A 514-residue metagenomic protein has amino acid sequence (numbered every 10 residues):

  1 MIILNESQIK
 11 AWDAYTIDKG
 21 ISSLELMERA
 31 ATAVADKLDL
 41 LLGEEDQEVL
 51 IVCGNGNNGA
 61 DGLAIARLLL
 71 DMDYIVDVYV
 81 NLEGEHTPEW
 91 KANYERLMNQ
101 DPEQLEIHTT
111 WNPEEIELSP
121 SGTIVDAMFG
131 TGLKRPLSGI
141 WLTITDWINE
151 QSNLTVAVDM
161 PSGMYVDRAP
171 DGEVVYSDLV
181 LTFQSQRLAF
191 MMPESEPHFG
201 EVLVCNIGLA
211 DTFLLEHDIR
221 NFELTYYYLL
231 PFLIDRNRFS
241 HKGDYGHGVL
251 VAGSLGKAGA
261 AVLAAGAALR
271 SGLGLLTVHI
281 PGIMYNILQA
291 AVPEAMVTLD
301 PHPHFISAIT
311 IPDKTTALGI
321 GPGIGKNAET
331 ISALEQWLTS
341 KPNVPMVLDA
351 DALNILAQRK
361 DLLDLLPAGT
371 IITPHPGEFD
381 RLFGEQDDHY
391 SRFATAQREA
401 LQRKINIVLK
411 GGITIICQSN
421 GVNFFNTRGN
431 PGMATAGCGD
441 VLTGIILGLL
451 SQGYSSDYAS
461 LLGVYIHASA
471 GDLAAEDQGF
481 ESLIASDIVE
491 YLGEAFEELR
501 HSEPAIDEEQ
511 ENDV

Functional and structural regions predicted by a protein language model:
M1-Y79, L179, F190-P345, N354-I372 (+2 more regions): Small-residue (G/A/S/T)-rich helix-start motifs and N-terminal tracts that mark the onset
A35-M128, P136-V158, P342-P345: Nucleotide and nucleotide-moiety/phosphate-recognizing core
T87-E95, D167, Y285-A291: N-terminal beta-loop-helix "entrance" segment that forms/cooperates in small-molecule cofactor or anionic ligand
P88, P161-V175, L353-L365: Glycine-rich, charge-decorated loop segments at or immediately adjacent to ligand/cofactor-binding or catalytic sites
Q104-N112, S138, P161-V166, Y228-I234 (+2 more regions): Short gly/ser/thr-rich secondary-structure transition/capping motifs
I116-L118, E173-V174, T310-P312, E399: Structural alpha-helical scaffold elements that stabilize or flank donor/cofactor-binding regions in carbohydrate
G122-T123, M128-I219: Internal gly/pro-rich beta-alpha loop/helix module that stabilizes soluble enzyme cofactors or their anionic handles
